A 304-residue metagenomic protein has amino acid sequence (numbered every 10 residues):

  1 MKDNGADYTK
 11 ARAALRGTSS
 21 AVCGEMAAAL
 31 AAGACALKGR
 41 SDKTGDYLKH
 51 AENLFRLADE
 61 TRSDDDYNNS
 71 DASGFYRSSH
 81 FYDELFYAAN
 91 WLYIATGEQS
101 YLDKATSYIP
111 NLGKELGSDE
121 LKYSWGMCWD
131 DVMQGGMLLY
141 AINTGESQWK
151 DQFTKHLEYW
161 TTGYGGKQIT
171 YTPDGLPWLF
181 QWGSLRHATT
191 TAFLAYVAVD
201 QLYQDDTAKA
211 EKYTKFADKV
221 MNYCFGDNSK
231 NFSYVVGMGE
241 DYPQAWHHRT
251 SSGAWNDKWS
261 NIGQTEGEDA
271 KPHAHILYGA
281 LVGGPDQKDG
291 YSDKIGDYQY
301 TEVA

Functional and structural regions predicted by a protein language model:
M1-E25, A29, G33, A72 (+3 more regions): Aromatic (Trp/Tyr) and acidic
A6-D7, D65, G117, Y171 (+1 more regions): General secondary-structure edge motif
T9-A14, N68-Y76, S118-S124, T172-F180: Active-site-adjacent structural elements in folded domains
A27, E52-S63: Hydrophobic, small-residue-rich alpha-helical packing segments that form membrane-like cores
K38-G39, D59, S63, G97 (+3 more regions): Helix-capping and short linker residues that terminate individual alpha-solenoid repeat units
G39, T44-E52, S63-Y82: N-terminal carbohydrate-binding/catalytic regions of secreted carbohydrate-active enzymes
P110-E115: Solenoid-like repeat scaffolds
